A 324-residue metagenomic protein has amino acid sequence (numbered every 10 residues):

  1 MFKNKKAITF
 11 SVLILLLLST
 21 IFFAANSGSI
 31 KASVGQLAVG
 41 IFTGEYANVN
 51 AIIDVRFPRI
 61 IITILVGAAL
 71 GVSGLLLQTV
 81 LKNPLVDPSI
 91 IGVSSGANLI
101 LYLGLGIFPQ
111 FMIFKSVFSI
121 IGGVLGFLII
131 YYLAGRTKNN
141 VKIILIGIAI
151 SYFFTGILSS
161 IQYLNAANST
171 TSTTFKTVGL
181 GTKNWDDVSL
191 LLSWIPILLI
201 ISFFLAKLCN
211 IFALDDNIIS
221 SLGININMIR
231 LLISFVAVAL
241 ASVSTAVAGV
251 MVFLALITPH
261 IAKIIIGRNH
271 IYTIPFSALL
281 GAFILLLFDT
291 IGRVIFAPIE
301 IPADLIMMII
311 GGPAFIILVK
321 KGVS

Functional and structural regions predicted by a protein language model:
M1-S324: Alpha-helical transmembrane segments in inner-membrane proteins
